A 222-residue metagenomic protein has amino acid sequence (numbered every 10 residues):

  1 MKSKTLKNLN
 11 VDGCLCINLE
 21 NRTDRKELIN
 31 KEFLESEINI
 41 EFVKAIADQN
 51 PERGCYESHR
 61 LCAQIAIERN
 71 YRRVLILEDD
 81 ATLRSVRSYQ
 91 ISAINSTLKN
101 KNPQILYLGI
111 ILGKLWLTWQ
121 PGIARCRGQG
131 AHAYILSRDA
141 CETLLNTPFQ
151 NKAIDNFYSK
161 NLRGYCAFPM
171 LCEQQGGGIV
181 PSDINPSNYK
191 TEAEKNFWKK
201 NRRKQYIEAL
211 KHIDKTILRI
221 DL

Functional and structural regions predicted by a protein language model:
M1-L77, A81-L222: An acidic/histidine-cluster motif and surrounding catalytic segment that typifies divalent-metal-assisted enzyme active
